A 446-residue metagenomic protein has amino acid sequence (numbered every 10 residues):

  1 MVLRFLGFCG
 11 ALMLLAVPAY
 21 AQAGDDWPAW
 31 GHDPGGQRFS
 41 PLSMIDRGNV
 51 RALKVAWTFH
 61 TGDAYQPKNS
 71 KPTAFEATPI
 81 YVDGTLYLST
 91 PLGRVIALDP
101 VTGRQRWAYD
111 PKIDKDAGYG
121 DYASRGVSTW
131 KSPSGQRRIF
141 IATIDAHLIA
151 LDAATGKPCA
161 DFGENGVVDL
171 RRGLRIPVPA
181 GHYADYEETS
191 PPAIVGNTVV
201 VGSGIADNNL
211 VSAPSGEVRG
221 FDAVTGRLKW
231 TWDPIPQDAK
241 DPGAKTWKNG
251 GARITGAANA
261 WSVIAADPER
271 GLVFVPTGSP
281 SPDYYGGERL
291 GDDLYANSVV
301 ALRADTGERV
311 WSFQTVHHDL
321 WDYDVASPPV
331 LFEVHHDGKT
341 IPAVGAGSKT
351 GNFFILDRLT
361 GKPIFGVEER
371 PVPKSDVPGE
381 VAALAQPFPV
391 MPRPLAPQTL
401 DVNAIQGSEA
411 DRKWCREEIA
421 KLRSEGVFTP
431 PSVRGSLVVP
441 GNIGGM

Functional and structural regions predicted by a protein language model:
M1-L3: N-terminal secretory signal peptides that target proteins for export/translocation
L6-V17: Bacterial N-terminal signal peptides
Y20-I45, A383-E418: N-terminal pre-domain segments of enzymes
Q22-A64, T78-Y81, G361: Mature N-terminal segment immediately following signal peptide/propeptide cleavage in secreted/periplasmic
W27-G31, P72-L92, Y119-H147, A184-L210 (+5 more regions): Repeat-blade elements of multi-bladed beta-propeller folds
P34-P41, D63-N69, I96, K240 (+1 more regions): Short, solvent-exposed loop/turn elements at domain surfaces
N49-A64, V95-A117, P133-G135, L148-H182 (+5 more regions): Extracytoplasmic/lumenal domain signature
S432-M446: Flexible, glycine/threonine-enriched loop-and-boundary segments that flank and lead into catalytic domains of large
